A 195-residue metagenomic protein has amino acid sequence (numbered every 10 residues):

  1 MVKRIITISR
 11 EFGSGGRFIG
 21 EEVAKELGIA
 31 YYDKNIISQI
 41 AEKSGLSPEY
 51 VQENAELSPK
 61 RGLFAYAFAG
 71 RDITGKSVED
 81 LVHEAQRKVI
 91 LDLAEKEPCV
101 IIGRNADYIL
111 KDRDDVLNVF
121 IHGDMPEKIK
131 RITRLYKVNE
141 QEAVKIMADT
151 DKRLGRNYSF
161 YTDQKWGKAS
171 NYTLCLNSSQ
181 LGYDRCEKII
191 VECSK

Functional and structural regions predicted by a protein language model:
V2-E11, E97: Pre-Walker A (Motif I) flank of P-loop NTPase domains
I8-E21: Glycine-rich phosphate-binding P-loop
A30-A41: Short beta-strand-centered segment that lines the nucleotide-binding/catalytic pocket of NTP-utilizing
A41-P98: ATP-dependent small-molecule kinase phosphotransfer cores that center on conserved nucleotide phosphate-binding segments
P59-Y66, N139-D184: Small-molecule kinase domains that catalyze NTP-dependent phosphoryl transfer to phosphate-bearing small molecules
R87, Y183-V191: Short, amphipathic alpha-helical "lid/cap" segments that border enzyme active or binding sites
L93, A106-D112: RNA pseudouridine synthases
D112-R134, E140-A148: Conserved phosphate-donor/acceptor-positioning beta-strand/loop module used by diverse small-molecule
